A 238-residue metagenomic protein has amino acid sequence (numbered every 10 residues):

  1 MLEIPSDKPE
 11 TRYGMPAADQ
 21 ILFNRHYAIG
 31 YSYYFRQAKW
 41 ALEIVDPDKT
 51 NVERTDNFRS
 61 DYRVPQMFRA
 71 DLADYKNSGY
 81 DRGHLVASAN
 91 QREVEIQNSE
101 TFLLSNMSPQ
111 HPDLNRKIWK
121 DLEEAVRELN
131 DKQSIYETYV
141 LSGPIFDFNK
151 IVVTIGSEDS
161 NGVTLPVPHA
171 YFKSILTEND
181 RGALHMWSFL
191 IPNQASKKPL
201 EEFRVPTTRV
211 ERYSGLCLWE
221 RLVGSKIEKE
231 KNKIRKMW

Functional and structural regions predicted by a protein language model:
M1-W238: Domain-level detector for secreted/extracellular nuclease and nuclease-toxin modules, and for the ENPP-like C-terminal
